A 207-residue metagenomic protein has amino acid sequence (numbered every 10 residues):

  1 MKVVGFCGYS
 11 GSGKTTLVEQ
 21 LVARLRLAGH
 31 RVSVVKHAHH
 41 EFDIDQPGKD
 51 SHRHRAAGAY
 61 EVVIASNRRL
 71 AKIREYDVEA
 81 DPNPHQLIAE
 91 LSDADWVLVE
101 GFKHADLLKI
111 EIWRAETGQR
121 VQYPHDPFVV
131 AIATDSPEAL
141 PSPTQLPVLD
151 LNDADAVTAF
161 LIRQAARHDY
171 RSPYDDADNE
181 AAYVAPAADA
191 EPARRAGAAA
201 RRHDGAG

Functional and structural regions predicted by a protein language model:
M1-V3: Extreme N-terminal starter segment of soluble prokaryotic enzymes
F6: Hydrophobic anchor at the beta1->P-loop junction of P-loop NTPases
S10: The conserved Walker
K14: Conserved lysine of the Walker
Q20-H85: N-terminal phosphate/diphosphate-binding loop that engages ATP/GTP or pyrophosphate donors across diverse enzyme folds
L27, S92-D95, P143-G207: C-terminal accessory "lid"/substrate-recognition subdomains
E75-H104: Phosphate-binding/switch loop-helix module in NTP-utilizing enzymes
W96-R167: Phosphate/Mg2+-binding loops and adjacent switch elements in nucleotide/diphosphate-handling enzyme cores
